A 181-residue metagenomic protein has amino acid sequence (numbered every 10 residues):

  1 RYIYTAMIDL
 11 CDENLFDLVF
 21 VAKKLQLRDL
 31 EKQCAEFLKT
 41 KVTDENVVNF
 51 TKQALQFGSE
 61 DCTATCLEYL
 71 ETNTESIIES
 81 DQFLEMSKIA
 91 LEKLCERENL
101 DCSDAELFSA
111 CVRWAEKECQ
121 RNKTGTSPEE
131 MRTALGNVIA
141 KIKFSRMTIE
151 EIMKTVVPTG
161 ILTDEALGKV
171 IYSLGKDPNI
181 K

Functional and structural regions predicted by a protein language model:
R1-D44, E71, E75, L84-Q120: Canonical BTB/POZ domain core
A6, N73, I77, E98-A105 (+5 more regions): Short secondary-structure junctions and interdomain/linker hinges
L15-V19, C34-K39, F50-L55, L67-T72 (+3 more regions): Short amphipathic alpha-helical segments embedded in low-complexity Lys/Glu-rich regions
V47: Acidic/polar active-site rim loop that often engages polyanionic ligands
L55, C95, V112-C119, G136-K143 (+1 more regions): Alpha-helical repeat scaffolds in large eukaryotic proteins
C62: Conserved phosphate-handling catalytic cores of large alpha/beta enzymes
T126-K181: Acidic, low-complexity intrinsically disordered termini and linkers
